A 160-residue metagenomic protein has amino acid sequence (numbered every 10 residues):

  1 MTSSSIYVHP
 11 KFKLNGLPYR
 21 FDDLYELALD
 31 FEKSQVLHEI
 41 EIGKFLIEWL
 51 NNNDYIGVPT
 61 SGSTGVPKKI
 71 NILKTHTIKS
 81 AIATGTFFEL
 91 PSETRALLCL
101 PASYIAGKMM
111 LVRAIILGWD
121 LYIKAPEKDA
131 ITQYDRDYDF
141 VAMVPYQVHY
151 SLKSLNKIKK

Functional and structural regions predicted by a protein language model:
M1-I40: N-terminal leader/targeting and accessory segments in enzymes
T2-V8, K13, T84-G85, I105-L117: Hydrophobic alpha-helical segments in the ANL/AMP-binding
I40-V58, S92-R95: Conserved pre-ATP/AMP-binding loop-to-beta segment of ANL
I47, I82-T86, V148, L152: Generic structural signal for well-ordered alpha-helical scaffold segments
D54-I82, E89: Conserved AMP-binding A3 loop
K69, F88-P91, R95, M109: Membrane helical hairpin/interfacial module
K74-K79, R95-Y150: AMP-binding/adenylate-forming
S154-K160: Gly/Ser/Thr-rich phosphate-binding loop
